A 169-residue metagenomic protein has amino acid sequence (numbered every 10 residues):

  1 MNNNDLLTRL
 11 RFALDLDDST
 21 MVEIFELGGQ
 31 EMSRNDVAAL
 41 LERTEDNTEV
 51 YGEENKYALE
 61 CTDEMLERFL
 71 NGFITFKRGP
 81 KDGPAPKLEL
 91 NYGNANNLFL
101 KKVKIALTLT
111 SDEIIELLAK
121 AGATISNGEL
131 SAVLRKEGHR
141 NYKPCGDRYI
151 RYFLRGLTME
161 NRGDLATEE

Functional and structural regions predicted by a protein language model:
M1, A13-D17, Y92-A95, A106-T110: Short acidic alpha-helix initiation/capping motifs at coil-to-helix transition points, especially at protein N-termini
M1-T8, L16-C61, P84-K87, A123-Y149: A cross-kingdom feature marking solvent-exposed beta-strand/loop segments within repeated, beta-rich binding/scaffold
L6-L14, D18-F25, C61-F76, F99-K104 (+3 more regions): Short, structured motif recognition centered on aromatic/hydrophobic residues
L41, E45, L70-K77, G138 (+1 more regions): Generic secondary-structure transition motif, activating predominantly at the C-termini of alpha-helices
L66-N96, G163-E169: Intrinsic disorder/low-complexity detector
N97-F99, V103, L107-L109, E116-R140: Long, low-complexity acidic/proline-rich regions
Y142-E169: Short, Lys/Arg-rich amphipathic alpha-helical interaction segments that bind nucleic acids or acidic protein surfaces
